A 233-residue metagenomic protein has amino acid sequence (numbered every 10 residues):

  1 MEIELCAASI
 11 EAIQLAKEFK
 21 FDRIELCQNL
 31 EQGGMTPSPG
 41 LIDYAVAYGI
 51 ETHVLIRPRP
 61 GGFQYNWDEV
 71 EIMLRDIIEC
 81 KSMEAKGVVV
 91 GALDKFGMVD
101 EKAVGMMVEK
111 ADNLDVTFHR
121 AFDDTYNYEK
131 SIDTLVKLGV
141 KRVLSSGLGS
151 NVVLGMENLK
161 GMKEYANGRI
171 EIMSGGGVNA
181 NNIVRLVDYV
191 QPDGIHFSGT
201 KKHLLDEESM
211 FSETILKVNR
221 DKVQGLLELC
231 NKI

Functional and structural regions predicted by a protein language model:
M1-T36: N-terminal pre-domain/capping segments
I3-A7, I24-L26, T52-I56, V88-V90 (+4 more regions): Hydrophobic faces of well-ordered beta-strands that scaffold small-molecule active sites in alpha/beta enzyme cores
E11, L30-H53, W67-E71, A92-D112 (+5 more regions): Active-site-adjacent beta->alpha loops and helix N-cap segments on the catalytic face of soluble alpha/beta enzymes
E11-E18, Q64-I77, D123-L138, M162 (+2 more regions): Catalytic cores of alpha/beta
F19-I24, Y48-E51, M83-G87, K110-L114 (+3 more regions): Glycine-enriched alpha-helix->loop->beta-strand junction motifs that scaffold or abut catalytic
I24-M35, E79, M83-K95, V140-V153 (+1 more regions): Glycine-rich phosphate-binding active-site loops on the catalytic face of alpha/beta enzymes
P60, A166-I233: C-terminal alpha-helical cap/extension of soluble enzyme domains
T117-V153: Histidine/lysine/aspartate-rich catalytic loop segments that bind and position anionic ligands
